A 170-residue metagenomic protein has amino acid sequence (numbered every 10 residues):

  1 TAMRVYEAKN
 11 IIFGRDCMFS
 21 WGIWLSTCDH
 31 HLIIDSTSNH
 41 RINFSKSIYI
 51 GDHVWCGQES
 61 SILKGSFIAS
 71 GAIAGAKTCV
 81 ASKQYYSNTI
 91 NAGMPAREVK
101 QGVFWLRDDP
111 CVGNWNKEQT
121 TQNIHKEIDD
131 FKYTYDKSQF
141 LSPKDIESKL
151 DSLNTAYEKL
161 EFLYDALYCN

Functional and structural regions predicted by a protein language model:
F13-G14, W21: Short cysteine-rich loop/turn motifs with clustered Cys
S20-Y168: Glycine-rich hexapeptide-repeat left-handed beta-helix
